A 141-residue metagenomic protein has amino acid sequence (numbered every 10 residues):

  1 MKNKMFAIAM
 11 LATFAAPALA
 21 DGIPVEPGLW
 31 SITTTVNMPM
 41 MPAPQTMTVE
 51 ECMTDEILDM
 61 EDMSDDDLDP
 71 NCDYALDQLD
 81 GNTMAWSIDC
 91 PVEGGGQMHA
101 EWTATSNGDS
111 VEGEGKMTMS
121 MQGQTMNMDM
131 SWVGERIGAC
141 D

Functional and structural regions predicted by a protein language model:
M1-A7: Bacterial N-terminal signal peptides that target proteins for export
A7-I8, A18: Cleavable N-terminal signal peptides
F14-A20: Sec/Tat signal peptide C-region and signal peptidase I cleavage site
D21-D141: Subset-of-secretome marker
